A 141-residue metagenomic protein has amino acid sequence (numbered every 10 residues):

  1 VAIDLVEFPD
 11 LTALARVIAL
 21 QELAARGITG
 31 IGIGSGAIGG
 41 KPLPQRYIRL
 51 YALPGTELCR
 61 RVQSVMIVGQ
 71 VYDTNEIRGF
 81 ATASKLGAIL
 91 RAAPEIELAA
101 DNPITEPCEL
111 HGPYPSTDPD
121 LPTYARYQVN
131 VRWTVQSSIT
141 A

Functional and structural regions predicted by a protein language model:
V1-C59, A93, E97-T105, A141: Small/polar-rich, solvent-exposed N-terminal microdomains that initiate assembly or binding
E7, L11, R78, T123: Conserved acidic
E57-V62, P119-P122: Short, solvent-exposed beta-strand/turn "edge" segments of beta-rich domains on protein surfaces
R61-G79, L86, A125-Q136: Oligomerization/assembly interface segments of phage tail-like spikes and tubes
A83-R91: Long, well-ordered alpha-helical scaffolding segments within enzyme catalytic domains, especially pronounced
R91-A141: Acidic-leaning, charged glycine-interspersed low-complexity segments
